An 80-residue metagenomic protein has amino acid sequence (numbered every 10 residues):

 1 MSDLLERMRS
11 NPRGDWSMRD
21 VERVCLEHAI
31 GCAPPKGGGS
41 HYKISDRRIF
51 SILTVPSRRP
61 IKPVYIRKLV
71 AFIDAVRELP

Functional and structural regions predicted by a protein language model:
M1-K36, R47-P80: Basic nucleic-acid-binding interfaces
S40-S45: Minor-groove-contacting beta-hairpin "wing" of winged helix-turn-helix DNA-binding domains
